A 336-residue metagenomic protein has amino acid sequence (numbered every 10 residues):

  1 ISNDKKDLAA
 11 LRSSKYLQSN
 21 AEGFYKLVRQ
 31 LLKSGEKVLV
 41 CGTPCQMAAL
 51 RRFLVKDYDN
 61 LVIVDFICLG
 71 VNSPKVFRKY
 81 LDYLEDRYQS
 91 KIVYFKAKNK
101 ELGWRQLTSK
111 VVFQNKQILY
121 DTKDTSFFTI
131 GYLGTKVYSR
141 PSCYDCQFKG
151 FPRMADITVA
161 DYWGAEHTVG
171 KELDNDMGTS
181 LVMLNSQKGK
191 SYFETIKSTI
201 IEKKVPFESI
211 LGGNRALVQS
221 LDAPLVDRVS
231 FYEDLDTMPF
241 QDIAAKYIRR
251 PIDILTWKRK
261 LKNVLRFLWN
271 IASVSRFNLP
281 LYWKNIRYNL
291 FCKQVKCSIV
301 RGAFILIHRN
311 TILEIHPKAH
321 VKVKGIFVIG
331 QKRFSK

Functional and structural regions predicted by a protein language model:
I1-G23: Glycine-rich phosphate-binding "P-loop"
D7, V55-I67: A short alpha->loop->secondary-structure connector
E36-G42, L61: Generic beta-sheet signal
V40-L50, G70-N72: Gly/Ser/Thr-rich loops at beta-strand to alpha-helix junctions that form or flank small-molecule/cofactor-binding
V62-D82: Short, flexible loop segments at boundaries between secondary-structure elements
S90-T311: Long, compositionally biased charged/polar accessory segments in the mid-to-C-terminal portions of proteins
F334-S335: Intrinsic disorder
